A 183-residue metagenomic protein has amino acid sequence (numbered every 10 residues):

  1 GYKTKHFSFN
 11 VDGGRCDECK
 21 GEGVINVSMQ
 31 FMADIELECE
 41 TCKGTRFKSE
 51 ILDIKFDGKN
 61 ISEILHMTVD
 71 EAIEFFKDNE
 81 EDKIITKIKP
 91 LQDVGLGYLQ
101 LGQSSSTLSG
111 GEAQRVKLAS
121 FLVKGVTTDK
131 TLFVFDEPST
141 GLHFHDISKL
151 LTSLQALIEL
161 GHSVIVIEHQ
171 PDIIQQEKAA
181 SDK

Functional and structural regions predicted by a protein language model:
G1-K183: Conserved phosphate-binding elements of NTP-dependent enzyme cores
